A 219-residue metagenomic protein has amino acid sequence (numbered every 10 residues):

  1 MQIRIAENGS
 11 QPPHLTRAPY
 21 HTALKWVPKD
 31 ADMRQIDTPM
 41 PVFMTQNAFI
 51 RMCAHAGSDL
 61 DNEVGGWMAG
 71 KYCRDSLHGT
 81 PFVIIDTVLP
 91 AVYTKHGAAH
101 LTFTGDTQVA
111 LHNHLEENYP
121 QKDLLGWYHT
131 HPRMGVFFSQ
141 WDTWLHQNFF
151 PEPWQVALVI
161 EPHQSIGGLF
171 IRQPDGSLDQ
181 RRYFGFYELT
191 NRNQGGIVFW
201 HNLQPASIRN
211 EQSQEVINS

Functional and structural regions predicted by a protein language model:
M1-L124, R133-S219: Conserved beta-strand-loop surface patch within small alpha/beta domains used for substrate/adaptor or ligand engagement
